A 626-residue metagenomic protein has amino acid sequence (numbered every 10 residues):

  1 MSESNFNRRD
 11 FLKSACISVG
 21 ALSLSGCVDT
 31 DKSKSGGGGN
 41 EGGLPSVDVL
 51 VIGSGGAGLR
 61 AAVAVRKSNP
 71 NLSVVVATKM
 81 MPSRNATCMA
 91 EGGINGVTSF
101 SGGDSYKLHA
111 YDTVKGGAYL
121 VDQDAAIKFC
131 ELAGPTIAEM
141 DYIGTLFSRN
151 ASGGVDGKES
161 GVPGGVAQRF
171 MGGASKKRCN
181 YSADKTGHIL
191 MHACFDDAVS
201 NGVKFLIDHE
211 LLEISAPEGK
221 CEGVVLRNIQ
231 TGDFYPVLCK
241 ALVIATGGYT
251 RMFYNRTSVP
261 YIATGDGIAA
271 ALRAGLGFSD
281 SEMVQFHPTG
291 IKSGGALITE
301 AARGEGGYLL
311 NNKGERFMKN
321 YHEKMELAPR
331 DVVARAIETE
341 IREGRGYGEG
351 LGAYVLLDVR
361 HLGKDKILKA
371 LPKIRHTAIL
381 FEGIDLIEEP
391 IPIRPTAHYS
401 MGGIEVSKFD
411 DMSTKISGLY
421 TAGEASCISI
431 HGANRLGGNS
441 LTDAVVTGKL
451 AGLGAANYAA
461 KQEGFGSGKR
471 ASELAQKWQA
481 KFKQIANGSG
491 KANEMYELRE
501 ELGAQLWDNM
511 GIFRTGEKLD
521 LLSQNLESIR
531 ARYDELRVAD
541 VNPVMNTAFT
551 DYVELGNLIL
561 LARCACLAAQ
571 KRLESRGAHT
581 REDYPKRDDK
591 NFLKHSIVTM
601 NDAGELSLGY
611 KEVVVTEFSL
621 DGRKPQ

Functional and structural regions predicted by a protein language model:
S2-V19: N-terminal secretory signal peptides and thylakoid transit peptides that target proteins across membranes
G26-G56: C-terminal segment of N-terminal export signals and the immediately downstream linker at the start of the mature
P45-V47, G232-A241: Core beta-strand elements of the Rossmann-like FAD/NAD(P) dinucleotide-binding domain in flavoenzyme oxidoreductases
P45-V47, G56, A61-A64, S73 (+10 more regions): Glycine- and aromatic-enriched mobile tails/lids
G96-F129: Glycine-rich active-site loop/strand segments that organize a redox cofactor
E139-D233, A245, H287-K292, L309: Conserved redox-cofactor binding core of oxidoreductases
A241-A296, G437-G454: Glycine-rich loop(s) and the adjacent beta-strand/alpha-helix scaffold that form part
A270, L276-P392, G454-A460, R499: An anion/pyrophosphate-binding glycine-rich loop and adjacent beta-alpha core in soluble alpha-beta enzymes
